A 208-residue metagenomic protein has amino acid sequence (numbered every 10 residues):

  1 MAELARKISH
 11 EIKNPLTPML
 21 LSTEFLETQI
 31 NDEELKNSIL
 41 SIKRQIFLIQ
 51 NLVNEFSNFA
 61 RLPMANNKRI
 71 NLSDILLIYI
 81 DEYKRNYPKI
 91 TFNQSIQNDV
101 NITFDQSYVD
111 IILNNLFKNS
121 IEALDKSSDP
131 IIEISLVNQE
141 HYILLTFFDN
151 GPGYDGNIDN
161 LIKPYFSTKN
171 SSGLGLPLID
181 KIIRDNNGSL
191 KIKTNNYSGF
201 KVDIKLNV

Functional and structural regions predicted by a protein language model:
M1-S9: Conserved HAMP-HisKA connector
L35-L62, N66-N86: Conserved DHp (HisKA) dimerization/phosphotransfer helix of two-component histidine kinases, i.e., the long coiled-coil
T91-N101: Conserved catalytic submotifs in the C-terminal HATPase_c
D129-H141: Short beta-strand/loop element within the Bergerat-fold HATPase_c
D149: Acidic ATP/Mg2+-coordinating residue in the GHKL
Y154-Y165: Short conserved segment of the HATPase_c
I183-R184: Detector for a conserved hydrophobic position within an alpha-helical segment of the HATPase_c
G188-S189: Conserved glycine-rich
